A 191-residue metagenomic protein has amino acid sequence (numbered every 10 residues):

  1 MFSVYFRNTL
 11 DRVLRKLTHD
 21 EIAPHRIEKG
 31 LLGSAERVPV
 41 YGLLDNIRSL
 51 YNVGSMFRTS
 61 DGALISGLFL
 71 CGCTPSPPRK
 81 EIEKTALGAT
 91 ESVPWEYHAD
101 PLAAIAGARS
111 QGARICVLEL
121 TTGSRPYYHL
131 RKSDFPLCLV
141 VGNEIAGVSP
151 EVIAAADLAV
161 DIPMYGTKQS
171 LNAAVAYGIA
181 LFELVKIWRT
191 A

Functional and structural regions predicted by a protein language model:
M1-A191: Post-transcriptional modification and biogenesis factors for structured RNAs of the translation apparatus
